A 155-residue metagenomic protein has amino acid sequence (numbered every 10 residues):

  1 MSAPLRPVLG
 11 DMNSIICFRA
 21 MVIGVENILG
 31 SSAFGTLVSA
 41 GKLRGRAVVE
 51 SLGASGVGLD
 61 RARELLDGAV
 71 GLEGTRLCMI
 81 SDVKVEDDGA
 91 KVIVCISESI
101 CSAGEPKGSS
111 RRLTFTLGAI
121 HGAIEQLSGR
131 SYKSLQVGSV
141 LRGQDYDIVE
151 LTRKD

Functional and structural regions predicted by a protein language model:
M1-I93, E98-R111, G138-I148, T152-D155: N-terminal accessory segment detector
G104-E105, L127, S131: C-terminal and inter-domain tail/linker signature
T114-G129: Active-site helix/loop of acyl-thioester processing domains in fatty-acid/polyketide metabolism, spanning hotdog-fold
R130-S139: Low-complexity, intrinsically disordered Gly/Pro/Thr-rich segments
